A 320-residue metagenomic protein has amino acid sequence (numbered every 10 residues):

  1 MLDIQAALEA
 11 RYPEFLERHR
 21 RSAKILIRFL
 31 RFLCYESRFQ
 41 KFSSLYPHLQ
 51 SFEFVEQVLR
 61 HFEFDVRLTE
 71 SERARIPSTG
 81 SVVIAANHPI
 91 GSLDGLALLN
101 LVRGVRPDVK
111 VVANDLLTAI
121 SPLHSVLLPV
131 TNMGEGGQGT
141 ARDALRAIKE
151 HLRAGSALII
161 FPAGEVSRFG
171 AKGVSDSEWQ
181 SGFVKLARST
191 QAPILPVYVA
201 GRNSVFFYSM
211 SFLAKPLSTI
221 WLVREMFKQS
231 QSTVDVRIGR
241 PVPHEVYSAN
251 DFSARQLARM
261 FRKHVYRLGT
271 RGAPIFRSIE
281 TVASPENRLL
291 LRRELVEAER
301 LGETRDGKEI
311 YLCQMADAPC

Functional and structural regions predicted by a protein language model:
M1-A85, G95-A97, G104-R106, H124-S125 (+4 more regions): Membrane-anchoring hydrophobic helices of lipid-metabolizing enzymes
L2-Y12, R142-V296: Non-catalytic C-terminal accessory region of glycerolipid acyltransferases and related lyso-lipid remodeling enzymes
S44, L59-F64, M133-G139, K172-G173: Short, flexible loop segments at the rims of nucleotide/cofactor-binding pockets, characterized by
V83-A85, L128-P129, I159-F161: Structural motif
H88-S92, V166-S167: Gly/Ser/Thr-rich loops at beta-strand to alpha-helix junctions that form or flank small-molecule/cofactor-binding
L93-N100, G182-K185: Short amphipathic alpha-helical face segments that pack within enzyme cores and frequently flank/anchor catalytic
N100-R103, D176-E178: Glycine-rich, phosphate-binding/catalytic loops in enzymes
R103, V109-A141, L145-I148, L152-R153: Conserved nucleotide-cofactor-binding alpha/beta core module
